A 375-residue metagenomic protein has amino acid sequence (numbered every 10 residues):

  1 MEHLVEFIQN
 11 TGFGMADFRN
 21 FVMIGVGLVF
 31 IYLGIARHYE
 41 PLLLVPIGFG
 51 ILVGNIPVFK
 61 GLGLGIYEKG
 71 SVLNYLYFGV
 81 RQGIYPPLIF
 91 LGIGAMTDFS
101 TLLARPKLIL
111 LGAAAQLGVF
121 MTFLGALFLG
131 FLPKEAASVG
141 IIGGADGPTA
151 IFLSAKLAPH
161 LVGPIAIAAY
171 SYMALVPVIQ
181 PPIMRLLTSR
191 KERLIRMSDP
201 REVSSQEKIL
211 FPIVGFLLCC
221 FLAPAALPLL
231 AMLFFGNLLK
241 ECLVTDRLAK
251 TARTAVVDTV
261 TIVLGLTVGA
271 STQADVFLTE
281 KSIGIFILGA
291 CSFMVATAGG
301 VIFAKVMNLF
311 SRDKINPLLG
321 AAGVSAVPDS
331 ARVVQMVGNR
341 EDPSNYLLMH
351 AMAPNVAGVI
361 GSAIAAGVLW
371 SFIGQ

Functional and structural regions predicted by a protein language model:
M1-E68: N-terminal alpha-helical transmembrane segments of multi-pass membrane transport and channel/translocase proteins
F30, Y77-L103, N237-L239, V257-T279: Hydrophobic transmembrane alpha-helices of secondary-active transporters and Na+-translocating membrane complexes
Q82-G83, F90-M96, L111-M121, G125 (+4 more regions): Alpha-helical membrane segments and immediately flanking helix-loop junctions that form or couple to the substrate/ion
L102-F123, A274-G300, A351-N355: Entry/N-cap segments of selected transmembrane alpha helices and their immediately preceding amphipathic helices
L124-P133, I165-R193, I302-R312, A357-Q375: Juxtamembrane and boundary regions of transmembrane helices in multi-pass small-molecule transporters and channels
H160-V178, L288-A296, L319-A322: Alpha-helical transmembrane segments
S171-V244: Membrane-embedded hairpin module used as a gating/binding unit in multi-pass transport and secretion proteins
F216-F303: Transmembrane helical segments that form the transport core of multi-pass membrane transport proteins
